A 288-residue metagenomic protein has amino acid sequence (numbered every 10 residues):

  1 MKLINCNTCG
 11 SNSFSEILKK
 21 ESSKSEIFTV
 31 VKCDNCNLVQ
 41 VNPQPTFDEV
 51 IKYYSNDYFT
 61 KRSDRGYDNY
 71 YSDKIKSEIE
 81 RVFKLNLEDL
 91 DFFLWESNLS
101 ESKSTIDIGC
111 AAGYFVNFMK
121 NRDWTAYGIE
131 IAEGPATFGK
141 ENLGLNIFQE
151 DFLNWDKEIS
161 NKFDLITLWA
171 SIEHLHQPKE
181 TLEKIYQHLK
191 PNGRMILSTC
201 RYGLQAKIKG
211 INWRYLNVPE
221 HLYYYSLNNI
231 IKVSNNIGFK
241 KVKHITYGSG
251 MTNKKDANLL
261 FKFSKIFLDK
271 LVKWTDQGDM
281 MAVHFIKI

Functional and structural regions predicted by a protein language model:
M1-W169, K179-L182, T246-Y247, D276-V283: Conserved N-terminal segment of class I S-adenosyl-L-methionine
E78-R81, G193-L197: Short acidic/polar alpha-helix capping motifs at helix-coil junctions
A170-H174: A short His-aromatic
H176-K184, R194-I286: S-adenosyl-L-methionine-dependent methyltransferase catalytic module, highlighting the catalytic core
